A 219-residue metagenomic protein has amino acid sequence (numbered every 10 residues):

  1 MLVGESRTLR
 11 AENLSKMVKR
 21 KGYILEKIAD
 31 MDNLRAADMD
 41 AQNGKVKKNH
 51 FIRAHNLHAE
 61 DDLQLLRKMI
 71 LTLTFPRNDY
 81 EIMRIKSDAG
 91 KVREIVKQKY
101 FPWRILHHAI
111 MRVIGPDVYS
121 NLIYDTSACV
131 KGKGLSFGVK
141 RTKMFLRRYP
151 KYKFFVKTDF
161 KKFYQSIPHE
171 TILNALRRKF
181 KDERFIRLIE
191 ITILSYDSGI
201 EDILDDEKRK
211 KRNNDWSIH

Functional and structural regions predicted by a protein language model:
M1-Q64, M69: Non-catalytic, polymerase-adjacent accessory regions of viral genome-replication enzymes
R20-L25, H107, M111-P168: Active-site-proximal segment of RNA-dependent polymerases
G22, D32, E60, Q64 (+6 more regions): Non-catalytic, well-ordered alpha-helical scaffold segments
A41-R53, K86-K97, I123-D125: Glycine-/proline-rich flexible loop or hinge segments
I52-N56, I95-Y100, R104, A128 (+3 more regions): Short, charged/polar micro-motifs that form catalytic or ligand-binding hotspots
M69-K91, L188-E207: Reverse-transcriptase-like RNA-dependent polymerase core
V92-I123, R212-H219: Conserved pre-motif C helix in the palm subdomain of viral-like polymerases
R148-H219: Conserved polymerase palm-domain catalytic core
